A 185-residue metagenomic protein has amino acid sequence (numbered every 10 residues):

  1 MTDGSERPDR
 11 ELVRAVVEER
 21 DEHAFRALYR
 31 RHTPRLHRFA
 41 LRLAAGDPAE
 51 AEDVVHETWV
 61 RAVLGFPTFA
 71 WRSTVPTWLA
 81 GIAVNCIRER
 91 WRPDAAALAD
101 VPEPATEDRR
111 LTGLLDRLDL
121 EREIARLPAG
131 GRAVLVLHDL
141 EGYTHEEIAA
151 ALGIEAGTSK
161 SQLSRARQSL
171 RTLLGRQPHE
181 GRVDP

Functional and structural regions predicted by a protein language model:
T2-D3, V17-A27, H37-E57, A156 (+1 more regions): Short, charged helix-capping/linker segments at alpha-helix termini
T2-E11, E89, D94-R122, T144 (+1 more regions): Internal acidic/polar
G4, G46, L114, E121-R126 (+2 more regions): C-terminal edge and immediately downstream basic/flexible tail or linker adjoining helix-turn-helix-like DNA-binding
Y29-P48, G65, I124, G175-R176: Amphipathic, Lys/Arg- and hydrophobic-enriched alpha-helical face
H32, Q162-R165, S169: Residues within the DNA-recognition helix of helix-turn-helix
R42, L64-W71, A80-V101, G113 (+1 more regions): Arg/Lys-rich amphipathic alpha helix in sigma70-family domain 2
D53-V60, S73-N85: Structural recognition of an alpha-helix C-terminal capping motif at a helix-to-coil junction
A125-A133, E141-T158, T172: Helix-turn-helix DNA-binding module
